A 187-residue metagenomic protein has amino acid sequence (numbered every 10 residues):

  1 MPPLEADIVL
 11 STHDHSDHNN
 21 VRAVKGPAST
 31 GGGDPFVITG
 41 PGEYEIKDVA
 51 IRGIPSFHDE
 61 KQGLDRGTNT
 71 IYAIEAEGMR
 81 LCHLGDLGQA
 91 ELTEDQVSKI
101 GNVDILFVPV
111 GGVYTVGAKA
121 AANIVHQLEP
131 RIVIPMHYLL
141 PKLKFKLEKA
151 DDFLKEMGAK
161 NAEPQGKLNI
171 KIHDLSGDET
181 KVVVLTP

Functional and structural regions predicted by a protein language model:
M1-I8, H15-S16, G32-G101, I105 (+2 more regions): Core dinuclear metal-dependent hydrolase active-site scaffold
A6, D104-V108, G112, A121-Y138: Proline-aspartate-enriched helix->loop->beta-strand connector
H18-V21, L84, P135: Generic secondary-structure boundary/loop-capping signal
N20-S29, K144-A150: Metal-dependent catalytic neighborhoods of phosphoester/phosphodiester hydrolases
R66, I132-P187: Binuclear metal-ion centers of metallo-dependent hydrolases, dominated by the metallo-beta-lactamase
K99, H126-Q127, K155: Solvent-exposed polar/charged
